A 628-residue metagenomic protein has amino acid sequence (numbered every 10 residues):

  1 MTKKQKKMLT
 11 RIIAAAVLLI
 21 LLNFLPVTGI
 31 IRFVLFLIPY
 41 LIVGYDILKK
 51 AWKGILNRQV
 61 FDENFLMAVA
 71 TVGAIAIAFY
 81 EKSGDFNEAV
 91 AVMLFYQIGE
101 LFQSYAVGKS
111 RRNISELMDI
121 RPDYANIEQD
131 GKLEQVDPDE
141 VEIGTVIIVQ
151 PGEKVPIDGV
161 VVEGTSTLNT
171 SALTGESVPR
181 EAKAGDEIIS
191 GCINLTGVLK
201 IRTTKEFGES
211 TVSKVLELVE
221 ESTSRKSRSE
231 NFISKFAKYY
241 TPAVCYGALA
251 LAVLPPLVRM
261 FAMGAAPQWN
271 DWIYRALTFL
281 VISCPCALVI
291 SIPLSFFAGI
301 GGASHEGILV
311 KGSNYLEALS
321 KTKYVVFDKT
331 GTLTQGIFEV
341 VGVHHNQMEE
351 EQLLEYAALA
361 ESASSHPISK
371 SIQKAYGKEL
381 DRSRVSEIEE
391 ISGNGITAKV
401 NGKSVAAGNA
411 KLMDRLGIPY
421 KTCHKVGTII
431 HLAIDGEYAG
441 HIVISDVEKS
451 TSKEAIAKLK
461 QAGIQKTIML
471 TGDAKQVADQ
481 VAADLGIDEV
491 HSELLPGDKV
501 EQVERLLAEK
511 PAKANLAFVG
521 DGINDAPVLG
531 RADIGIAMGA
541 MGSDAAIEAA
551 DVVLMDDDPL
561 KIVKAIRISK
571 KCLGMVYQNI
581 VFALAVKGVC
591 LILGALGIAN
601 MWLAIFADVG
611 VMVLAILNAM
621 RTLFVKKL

Functional and structural regions predicted by a protein language model:
I12-A16, N231-M263, T278-F296, Y577-F606: Bilayer-spanning, highly hydrophobic alpha-helical transmembrane segments
G29, F36-Y124, E128, E140-E142 (+7 more regions): Actuator/coupling domain of P-type ATPases
L37-Y40, Q97, Y239, W269-A287 (+2 more regions): Small-residue-enriched core segments of transmembrane alpha-helices in multipass membrane transport and channel
W52-D62, Y105-E116, L294-S313, T622-L628: Juxtamembrane helix-loop transition segments at the membrane interface in multi-pass membrane proteins
E63-T71, L173, Y274, C284-A360 (+1 more regions): Conserved catalytic phosphorylation-site environment of P-type ATPases
G247, E509-K513, A550, M555-L628: Membrane-embedded transport module
V340-K466, K475, D484-V503: P-type ATPase nucleotide-binding
V400-G402, T428, I434-Q578: Conserved ATP-binding TGD loop and adjacent catalytic N/P-domain core of P-type ATPases
